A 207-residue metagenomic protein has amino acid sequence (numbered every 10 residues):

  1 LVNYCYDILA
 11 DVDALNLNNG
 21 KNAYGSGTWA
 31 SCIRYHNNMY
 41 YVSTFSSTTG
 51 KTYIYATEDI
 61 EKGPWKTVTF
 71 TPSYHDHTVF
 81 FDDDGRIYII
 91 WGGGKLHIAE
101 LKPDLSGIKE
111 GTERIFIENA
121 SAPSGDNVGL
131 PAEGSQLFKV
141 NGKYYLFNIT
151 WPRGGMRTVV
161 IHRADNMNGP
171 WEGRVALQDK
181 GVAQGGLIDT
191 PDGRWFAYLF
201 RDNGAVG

Functional and structural regions predicted by a protein language model:
L1-G207: Carbohydrate-active catalytic/glycan-binding domains of CAZyme proteins, especially the secreted or lumenal ectodomains
